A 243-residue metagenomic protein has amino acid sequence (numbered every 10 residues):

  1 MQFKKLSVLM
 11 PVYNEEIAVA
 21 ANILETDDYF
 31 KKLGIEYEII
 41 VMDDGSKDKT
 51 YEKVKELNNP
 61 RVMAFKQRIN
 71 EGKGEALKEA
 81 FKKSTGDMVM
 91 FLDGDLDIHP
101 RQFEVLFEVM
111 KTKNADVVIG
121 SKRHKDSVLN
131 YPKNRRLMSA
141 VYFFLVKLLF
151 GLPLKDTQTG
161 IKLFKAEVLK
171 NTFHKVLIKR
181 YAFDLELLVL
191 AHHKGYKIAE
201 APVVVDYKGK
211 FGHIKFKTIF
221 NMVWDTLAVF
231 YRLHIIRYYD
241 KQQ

Functional and structural regions predicted by a protein language model:
M1-D28: N-proximal low-complexity "stem/linker" segments adjacent to membrane-targeting elements
M1-L6, K147-L152, K175-Q243: Hydrophobic helical membrane-anchoring modules
E15-A18, S46, K73, H99: Donor nucleotide-sugar binding loop of glycosyltransferases
N22, T50, L77, R101-F103 (+1 more regions): Acidic donor-diphosphate engagement hotspot in glycosyltransferases and nucleotidyltransferases that stabilizes
F30-I35, L57-V62: Short helix-capping segments at alpha-helix termini
I35-G45, F65-Q67: Short beta-strand/loop segment that forms part of the nucleotide-sugar
D43-Y51, L96: A conserved acidic beta->alpha catalytic loop
M63-K83, M88-F91, P100-Y181, Y207-L227: Acceptor/aglycone-binding surface of glycosyltransferases and processive sugar-polymer synthases
